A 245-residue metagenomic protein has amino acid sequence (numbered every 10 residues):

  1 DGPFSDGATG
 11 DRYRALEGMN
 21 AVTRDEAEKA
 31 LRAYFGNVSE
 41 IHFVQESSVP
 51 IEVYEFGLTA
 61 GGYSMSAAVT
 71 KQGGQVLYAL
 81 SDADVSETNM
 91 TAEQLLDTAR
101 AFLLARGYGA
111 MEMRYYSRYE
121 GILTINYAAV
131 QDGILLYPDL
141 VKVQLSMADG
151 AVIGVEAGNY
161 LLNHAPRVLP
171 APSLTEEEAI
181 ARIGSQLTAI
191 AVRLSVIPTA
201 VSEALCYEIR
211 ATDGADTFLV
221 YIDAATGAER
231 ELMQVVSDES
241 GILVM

Functional and structural regions predicted by a protein language model:
D1-M245: Long, terminal "pre-/pro-" and other extracytoplasmic accessory regions that lie outside the mature folded/catalytic
